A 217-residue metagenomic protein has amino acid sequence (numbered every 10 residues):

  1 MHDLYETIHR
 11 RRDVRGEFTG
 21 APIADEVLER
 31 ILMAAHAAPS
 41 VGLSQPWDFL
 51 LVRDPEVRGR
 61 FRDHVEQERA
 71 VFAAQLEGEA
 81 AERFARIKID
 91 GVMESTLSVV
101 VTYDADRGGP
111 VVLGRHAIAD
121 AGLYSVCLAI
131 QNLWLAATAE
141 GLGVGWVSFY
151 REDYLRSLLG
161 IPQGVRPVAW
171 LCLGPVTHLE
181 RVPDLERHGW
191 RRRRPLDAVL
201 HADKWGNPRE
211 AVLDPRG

Functional and structural regions predicted by a protein language model:
M1-I23, V27, L32-A34, A38: N-terminal targeting/leader regions
T7-R10, V14, W170-G217: C-terminal helix-cap and adjacent tail motif
I31-A35, V99, R107-L158: Small-aliphatic-rich amphipathic alpha-helix that forms the alpha element of a beta-alpha
V41-S44, D90-M93, I161-Q163, R192: Solvent-exposed alpha-helices and their adjacent loops that cap or buttress functional pockets in soluble metabolic
Q45-V126: Glycine/small-residue-rich phosphate/adenosyl-binding loop
R69-Q75, I89, G160-D184: A glycine-rich helix N-cap at a beta->alpha junction
T96-S98, V144, R166-W170: Structural motif
Y103, F149, P175: Short secondary-structure boundary segments
